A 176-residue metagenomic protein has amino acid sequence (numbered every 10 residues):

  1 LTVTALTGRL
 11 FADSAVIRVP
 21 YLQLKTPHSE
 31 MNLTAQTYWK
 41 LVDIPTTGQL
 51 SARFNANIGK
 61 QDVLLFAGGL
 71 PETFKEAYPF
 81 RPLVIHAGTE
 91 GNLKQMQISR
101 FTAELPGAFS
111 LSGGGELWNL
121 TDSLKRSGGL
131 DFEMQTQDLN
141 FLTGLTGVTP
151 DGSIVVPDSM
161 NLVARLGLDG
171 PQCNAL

Functional and structural regions predicted by a protein language model:
A5-A15, Y21-L24, M31-F54, K75-E76 (+6 more regions): Extended lipid/amphipathic-ligand handling interfaces
G59-A67, L139-L145: Outer-membrane beta-barrel translocator/channel fold
T136: Short sequence/structural segments immediately N-terminal
